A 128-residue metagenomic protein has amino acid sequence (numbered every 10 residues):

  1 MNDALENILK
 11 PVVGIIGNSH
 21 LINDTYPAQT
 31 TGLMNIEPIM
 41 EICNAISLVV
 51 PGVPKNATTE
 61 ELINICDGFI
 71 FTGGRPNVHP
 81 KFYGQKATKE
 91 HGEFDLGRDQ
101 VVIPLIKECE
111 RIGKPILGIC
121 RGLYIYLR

Functional and structural regions predicted by a protein language model:
M1-I119, L127-R128: N-terminal beta1-alpha1 cap of cysteine-dependent amidohydrolase-like domains
L123: Catalytic nucleophile loop
